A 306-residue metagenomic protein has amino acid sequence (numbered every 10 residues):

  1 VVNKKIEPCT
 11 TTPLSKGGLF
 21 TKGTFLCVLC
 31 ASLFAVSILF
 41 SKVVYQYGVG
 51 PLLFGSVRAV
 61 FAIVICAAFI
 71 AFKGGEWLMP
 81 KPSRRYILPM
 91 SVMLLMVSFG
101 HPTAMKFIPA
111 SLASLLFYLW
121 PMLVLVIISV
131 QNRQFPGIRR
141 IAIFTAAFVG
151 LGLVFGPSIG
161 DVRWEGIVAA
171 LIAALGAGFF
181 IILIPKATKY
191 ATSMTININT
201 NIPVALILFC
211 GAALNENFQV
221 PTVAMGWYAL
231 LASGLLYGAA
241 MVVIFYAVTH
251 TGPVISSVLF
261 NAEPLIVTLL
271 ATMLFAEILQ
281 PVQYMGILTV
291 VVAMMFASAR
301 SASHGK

Functional and structural regions predicted by a protein language model:
V2-L53, V57, V92, I159-K186 (+2 more regions): Glycine-/small-residue-enriched transmembrane alpha-helix faces in small-molecule transporters and effluxers
T21-L26, L52-F72, R84-R85, R140-V149 (+4 more regions): Hydrophobic alpha-helical transmembrane segments of multi-pass integral membrane proteins, especially transporters
L33-I38, A67-A113, F117, L153 (+1 more regions): Specific transmembrane alpha-helical segments of multi-pass solute transporters/efflux pumps, especially DMT/EamA
L39-P51, K106, G152-E165, A212-L230 (+2 more regions): Membrane-interface helix termini and inter-helical loops of multi-pass transporters
V44, F54, R58, A104 (+9 more regions): Hydrophobic/aromatic residues within transmembrane alpha-helices of multi-pass small-molecule transporters
V57, A113-L119, I184-L206, Y237-M273: Helix-helix packing/entry segments at the starts of transmembrane helices
I65, I70, H101-T103, W120-A142 (+1 more regions): C-terminal transmembrane-helix exit sites in multi-pass transporters
C66, P136-G156, L208, N261 (+2 more regions): Hydrophobic transmembrane alpha-helices of multi-pass small-molecule transport proteins
